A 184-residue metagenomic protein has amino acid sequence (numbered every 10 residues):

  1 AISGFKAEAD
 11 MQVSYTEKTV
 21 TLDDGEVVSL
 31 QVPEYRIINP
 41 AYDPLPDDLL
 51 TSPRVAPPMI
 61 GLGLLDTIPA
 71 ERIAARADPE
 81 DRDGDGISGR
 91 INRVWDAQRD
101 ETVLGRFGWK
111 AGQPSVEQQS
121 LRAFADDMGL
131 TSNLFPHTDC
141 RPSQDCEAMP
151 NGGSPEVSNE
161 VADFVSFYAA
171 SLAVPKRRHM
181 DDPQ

Functional and structural regions predicted by a protein language model:
A1-Q184: Periplasmic c-type cytochrome electron-transfer domains
